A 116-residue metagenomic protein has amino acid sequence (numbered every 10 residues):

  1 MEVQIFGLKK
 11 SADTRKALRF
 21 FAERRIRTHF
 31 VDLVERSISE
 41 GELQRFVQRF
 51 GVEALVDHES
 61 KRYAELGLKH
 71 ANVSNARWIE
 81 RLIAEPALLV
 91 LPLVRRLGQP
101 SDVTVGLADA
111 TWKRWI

Functional and structural regions predicted by a protein language model:
M1-R24, T28-R36: Local sequence-structure signature of Cys/Sec-based thiol-disulfide redox active-site neighborhoods
L33-I116: Thiol/selenol-based redox catalytic cores and closely related redox-interacting motifs
